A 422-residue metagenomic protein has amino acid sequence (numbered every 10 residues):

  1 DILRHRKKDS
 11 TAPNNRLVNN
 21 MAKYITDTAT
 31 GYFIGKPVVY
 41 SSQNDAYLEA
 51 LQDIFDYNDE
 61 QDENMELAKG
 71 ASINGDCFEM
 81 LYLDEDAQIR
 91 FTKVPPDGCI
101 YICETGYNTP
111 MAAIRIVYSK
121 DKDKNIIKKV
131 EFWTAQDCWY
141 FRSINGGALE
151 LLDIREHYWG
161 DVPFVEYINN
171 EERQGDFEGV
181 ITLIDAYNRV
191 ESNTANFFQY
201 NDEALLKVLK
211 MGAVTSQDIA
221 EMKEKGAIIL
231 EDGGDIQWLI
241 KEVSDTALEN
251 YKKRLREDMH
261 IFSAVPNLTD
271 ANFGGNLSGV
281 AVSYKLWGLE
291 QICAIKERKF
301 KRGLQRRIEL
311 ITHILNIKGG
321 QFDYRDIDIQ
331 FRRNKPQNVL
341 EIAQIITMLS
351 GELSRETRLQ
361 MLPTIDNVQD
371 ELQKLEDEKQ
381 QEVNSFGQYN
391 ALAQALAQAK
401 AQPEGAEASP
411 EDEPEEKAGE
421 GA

Functional and structural regions predicted by a protein language model:
D1-T92, D412-A422: Extended, helix-rich architectural segments
M21, Q43-Y47, F55-N64, A71 (+7 more regions): Short amphipathic alpha-helical segments
Y32, K36, Y57-M65, N74-F78 (+9 more regions): Short secondary-structure junctions and interdomain/linker hinges
L48-L51, G234-Q237, L286: A short, surface-exposed helix-loop junction/capping segment
E63-L67, V243-A247, G288-I292: Short secondary-structure capping micro-motifs at structural edges
A68, S72-N74, F78-E172: Extended, regular secondary-structure scaffolds
E150-S283: Extended, charged amphipathic alpha-helical segments
I228, R254-A422: C-terminal helix-loop subdomains that flank or include functional centers
